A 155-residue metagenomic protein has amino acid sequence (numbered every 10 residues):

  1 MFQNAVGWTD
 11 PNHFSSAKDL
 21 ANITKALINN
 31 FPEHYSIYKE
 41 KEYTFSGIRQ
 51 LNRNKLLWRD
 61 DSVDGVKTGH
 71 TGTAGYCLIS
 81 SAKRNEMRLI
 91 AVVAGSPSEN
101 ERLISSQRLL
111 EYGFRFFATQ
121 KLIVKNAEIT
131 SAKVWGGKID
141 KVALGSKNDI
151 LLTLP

Functional and structural regions predicted by a protein language model:
M1-S15: Catalytic-site signature segments of enzymes, centered on catalytic residues
N12-P155: Domain-terminus/edge residues, biased toward the C-terminal soluble/receptor-binding domains of extracytoplasmic
